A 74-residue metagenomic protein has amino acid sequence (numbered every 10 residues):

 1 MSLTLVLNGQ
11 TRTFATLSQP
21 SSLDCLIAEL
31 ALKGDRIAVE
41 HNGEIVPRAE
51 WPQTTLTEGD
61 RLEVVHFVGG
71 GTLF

Functional and structural regions predicted by a protein language model:
M1-F74: Ubiquitin-like/PB1-type beta-grasp interaction modules and other compact soluble beta-rich domains
